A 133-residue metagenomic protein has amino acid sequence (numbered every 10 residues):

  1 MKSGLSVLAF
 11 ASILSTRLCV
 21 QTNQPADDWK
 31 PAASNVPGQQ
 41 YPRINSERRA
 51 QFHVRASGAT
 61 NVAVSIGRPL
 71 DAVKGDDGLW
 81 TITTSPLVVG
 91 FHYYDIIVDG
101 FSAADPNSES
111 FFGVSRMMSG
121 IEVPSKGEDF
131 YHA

Functional and structural regions predicted by a protein language model:
M1-L5: Positively charged n-region of N-terminal signal peptides that target proteins for export
S6-R17: Bacterial N-terminal signal peptides
Q21-P42, P86-A133: The feature marks proteins involved in alpha-glucan
N35, N45, G75: Acidic surface patches and DE-rich sequence motifs
N45-Q51: Short coil/turn motif common to extracellular beta-sandwich-like domains
Q51-V89, F101-V114: Aromatic-rich carbohydrate-binding modules that target alpha-glucans
